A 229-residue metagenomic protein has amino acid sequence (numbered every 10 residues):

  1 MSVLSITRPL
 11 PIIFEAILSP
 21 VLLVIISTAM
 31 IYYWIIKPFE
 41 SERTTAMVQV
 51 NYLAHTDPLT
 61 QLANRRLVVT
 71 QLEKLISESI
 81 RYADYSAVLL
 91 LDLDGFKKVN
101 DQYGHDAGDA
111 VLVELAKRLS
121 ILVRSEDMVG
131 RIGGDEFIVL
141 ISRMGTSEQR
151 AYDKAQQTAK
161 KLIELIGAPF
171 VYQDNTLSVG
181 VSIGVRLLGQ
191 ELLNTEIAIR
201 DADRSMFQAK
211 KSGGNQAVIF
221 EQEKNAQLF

Functional and structural regions predicted by a protein language model:
M1-R43: N-terminal membrane insertion elements
F39-E42, A46, L53, Y82 (+1 more regions): Amphipathic coiled-coil signal-transmission "stalk" helices
N51, H55, L62-A87, D94-R124 (+5 more regions): Conserved long alpha-helical elements within nucleotide-processing catalytic cores of c-di-GMP signaling and class III
L90, I141, I183-L187: Sensory input modules used in signal transduction, predominantly PAS/LOV/GAF but also related non-catalytic regulatory
L93, G134, S182, G214: ATP/adenylate-binding site constellation spanning eukaryotic-like Ser/Thr protein kinases, ABC-transporter
V129, Q157, K161, L165 (+4 more regions): Cyclic nucleotide signaling catalytic output domains
R143-T146, Q222-K224: Two-component histidine kinase transmitter core
